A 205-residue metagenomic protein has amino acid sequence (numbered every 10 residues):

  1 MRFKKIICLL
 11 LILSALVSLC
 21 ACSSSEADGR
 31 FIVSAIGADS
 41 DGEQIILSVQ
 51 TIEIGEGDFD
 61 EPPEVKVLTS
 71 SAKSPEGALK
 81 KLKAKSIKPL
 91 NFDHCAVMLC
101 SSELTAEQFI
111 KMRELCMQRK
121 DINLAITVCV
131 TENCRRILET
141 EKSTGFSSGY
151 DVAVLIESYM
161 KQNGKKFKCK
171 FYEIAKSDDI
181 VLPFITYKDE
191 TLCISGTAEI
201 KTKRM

Functional and structural regions predicted by a protein language model:
R2-M205: Membrane-proximal alpha-helical signals and transmembrane carboxylates
